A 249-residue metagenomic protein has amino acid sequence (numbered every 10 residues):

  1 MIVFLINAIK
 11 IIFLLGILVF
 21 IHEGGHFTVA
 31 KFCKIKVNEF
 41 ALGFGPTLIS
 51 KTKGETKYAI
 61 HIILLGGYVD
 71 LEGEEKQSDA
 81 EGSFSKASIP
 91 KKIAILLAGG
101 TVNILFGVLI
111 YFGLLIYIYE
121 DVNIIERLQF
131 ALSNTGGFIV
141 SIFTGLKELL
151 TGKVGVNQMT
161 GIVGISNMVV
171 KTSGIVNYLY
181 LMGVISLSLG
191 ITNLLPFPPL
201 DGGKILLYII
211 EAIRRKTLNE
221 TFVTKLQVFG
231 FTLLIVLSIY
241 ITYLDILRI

Functional and structural regions predicted by a protein language model:
I2, D79-A94, F112-L189, I209-F229 (+1 more regions): Functional transmembrane alpha-helices
I6-D79, L195, L200-R214: Small-residue-rich helix-interface/hinge motifs
I9, F13, A98, V102 (+3 more regions): Alpha-helical transmembrane segments of integral membrane proteins, emphasizing hydrophobic/aromatic residues
K10, I21, G67, L71 (+1 more regions): Internal alpha-helical transmembrane segments
L15-V19, D70, N103, G107 (+2 more regions): Alpha-helical transmembrane segments of multi-pass membrane proteins
L18-I21, A30, L65, G107 (+5 more regions): Alpha-helical transmembrane segments of polytopic integral membrane proteins, especially the permease/helical cores
G24-G25, F143, L150, P199 (+3 more regions): Membrane-embedded alpha-helices of multi-pass transport/permease systems
